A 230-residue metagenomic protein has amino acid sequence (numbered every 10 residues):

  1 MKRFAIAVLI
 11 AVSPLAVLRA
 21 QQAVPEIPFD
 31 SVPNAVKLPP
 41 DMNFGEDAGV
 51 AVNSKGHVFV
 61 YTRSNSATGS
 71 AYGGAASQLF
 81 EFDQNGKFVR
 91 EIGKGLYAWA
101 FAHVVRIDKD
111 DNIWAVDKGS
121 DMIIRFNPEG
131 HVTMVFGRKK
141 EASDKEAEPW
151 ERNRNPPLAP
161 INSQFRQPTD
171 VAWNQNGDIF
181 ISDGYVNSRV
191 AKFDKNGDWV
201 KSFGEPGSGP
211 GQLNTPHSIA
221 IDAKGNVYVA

Functional and structural regions predicted by a protein language model:
A5-A16: Bacterial N-terminal signal peptides
Q21-A230: Eukaryotic scaffold repeat domains enriched in small/polar residues
